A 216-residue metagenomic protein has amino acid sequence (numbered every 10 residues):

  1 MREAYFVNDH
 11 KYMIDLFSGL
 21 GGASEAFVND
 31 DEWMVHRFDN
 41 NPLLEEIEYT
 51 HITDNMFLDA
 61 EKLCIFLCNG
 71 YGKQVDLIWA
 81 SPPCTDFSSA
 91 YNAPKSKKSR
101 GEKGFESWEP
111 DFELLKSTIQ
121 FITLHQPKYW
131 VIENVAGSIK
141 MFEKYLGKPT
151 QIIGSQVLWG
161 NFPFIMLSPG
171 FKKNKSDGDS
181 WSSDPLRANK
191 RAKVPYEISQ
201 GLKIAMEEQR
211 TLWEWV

Functional and structural regions predicted by a protein language model:
M1-V216: Conserved active-site and SAM-binding loop architecture of S-adenosyl-L-methionine-dependent nucleic-acid
